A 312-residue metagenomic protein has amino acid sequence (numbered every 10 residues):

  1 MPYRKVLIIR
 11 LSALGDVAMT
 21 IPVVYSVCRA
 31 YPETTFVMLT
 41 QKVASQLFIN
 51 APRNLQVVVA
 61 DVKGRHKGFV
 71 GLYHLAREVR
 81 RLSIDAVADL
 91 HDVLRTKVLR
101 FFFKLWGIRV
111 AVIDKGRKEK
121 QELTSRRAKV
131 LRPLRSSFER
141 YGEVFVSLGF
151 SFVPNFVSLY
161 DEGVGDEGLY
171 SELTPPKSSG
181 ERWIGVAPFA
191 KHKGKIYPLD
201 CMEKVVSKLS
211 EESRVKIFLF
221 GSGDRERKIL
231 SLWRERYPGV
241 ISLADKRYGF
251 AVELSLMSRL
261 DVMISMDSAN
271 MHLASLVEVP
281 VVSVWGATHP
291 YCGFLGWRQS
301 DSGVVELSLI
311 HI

Functional and structural regions predicted by a protein language model:
M1-I312: Catalytic machinery of carbohydrate-active enzymes, primarily nucleotide-sugar-dependent glycosyltransferases
